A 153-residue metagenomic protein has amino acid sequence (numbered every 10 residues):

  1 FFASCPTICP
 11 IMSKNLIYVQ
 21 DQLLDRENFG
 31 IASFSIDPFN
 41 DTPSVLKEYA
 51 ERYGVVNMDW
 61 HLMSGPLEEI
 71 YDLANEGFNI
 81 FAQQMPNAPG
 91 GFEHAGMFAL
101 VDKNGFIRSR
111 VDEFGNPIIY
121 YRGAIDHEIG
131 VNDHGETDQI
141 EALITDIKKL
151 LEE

Functional and structural regions predicted by a protein language model:
F1-P6, S35-I36: Aromatic-flanked redox-active Cys/Sec active sites in thiol-based oxidoreductases, especially the WC-centered
T7-P10, G90: Solvent-exposed, non-transmembrane alpha-helical starts
C9, P43, R110: Short glycine-/acidic-enriched loop or helix-start segments at secondary-structure transitions that form or flank
C9-M12, E136: Short, conserved glycine- and acidic-residue-centered signature motifs in active-site or ligand-binding loops
M12-L73: Structural microenvironment flanking redox-active thiols in thiol-disulfide oxidoreductases
N57, G65, N75-F78, A82 (+1 more regions): Flexible, glycine-rich surface segments
W60, Y71, F78-Q83, E93-A99: Structural micro-motif
A88-E153: Thiol-/selenol-based redox modules, centered on thioredoxin-like and closely related oxidoreductase domains
